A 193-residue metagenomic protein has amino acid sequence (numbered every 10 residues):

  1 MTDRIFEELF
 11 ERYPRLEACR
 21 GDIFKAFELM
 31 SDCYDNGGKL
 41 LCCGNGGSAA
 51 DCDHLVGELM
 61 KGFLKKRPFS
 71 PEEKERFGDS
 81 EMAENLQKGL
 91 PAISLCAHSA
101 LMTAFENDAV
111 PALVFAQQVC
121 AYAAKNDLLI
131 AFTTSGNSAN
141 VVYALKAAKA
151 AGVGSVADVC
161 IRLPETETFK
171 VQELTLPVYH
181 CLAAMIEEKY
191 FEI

Functional and structural regions predicted by a protein language model:
M1-A18: Generic N-terminal amphipathic, Lys/Arg-enriched alpha-helix
Y13-G21, L129-S138: Short, glycine-rich nucleotide/cofactor-binding loops
A18-N36: A short, well-structured juxtamembrane/interface segment
D32-Y122: Glycine-rich, small/polar surface segments that engage phosphate groups of diverse ligands
G38-C43, K125-G136: A short, small-residue-rich loop immediately preceding and capping a beta-strand
T133, C160-F169: Short beta->alpha connector loops at strand-helix junctions that form conserved, small/polar/Pro-enriched
A150-D158: Short, glycine/polar-rich helix-capping loops at beta-to-alpha or helix-loop-helix junctions that flank or form
T168-I193: A charged, well-structured terminal subsegment
